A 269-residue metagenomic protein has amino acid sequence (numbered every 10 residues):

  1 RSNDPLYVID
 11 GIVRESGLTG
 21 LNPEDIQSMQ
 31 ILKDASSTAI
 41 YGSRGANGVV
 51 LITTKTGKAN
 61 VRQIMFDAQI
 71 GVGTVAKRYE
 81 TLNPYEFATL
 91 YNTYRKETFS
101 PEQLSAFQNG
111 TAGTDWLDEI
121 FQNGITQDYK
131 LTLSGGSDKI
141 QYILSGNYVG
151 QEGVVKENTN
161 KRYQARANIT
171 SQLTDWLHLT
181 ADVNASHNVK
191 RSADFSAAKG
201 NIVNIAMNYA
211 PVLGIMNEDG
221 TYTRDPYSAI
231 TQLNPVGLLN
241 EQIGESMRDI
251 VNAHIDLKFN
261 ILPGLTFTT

Functional and structural regions predicted by a protein language model:
N3, N60-I64, Q127-Y129, D138-Y142 (+2 more regions): Outer-envelope beta-barrel architecture signal
P5, D10-S37: Short acidic/polar hinge/loop motifs at secondary-structure boundaries that mediate gating or recognition
L6-D10, S28-L32, V49-T53, M65-D67 (+1 more regions): Soluble periplasmic/extracytoplasmic beta-strand elements of cell-envelope proteins
T19-E24, Y41-A46, N158-K161, F195-A197: Short, glycine-/polar-rich solvent-exposed loops and beta-turns at beta-strand/coil boundaries
L32, T53-K55, T132-G136, S145 (+3 more regions): Transmembrane beta-barrel domains of outer membrane proteins
G45-A68, Y129-T132: N-terminal periplasmic accessory domains that precede and gate Gram-negative outer-membrane beta-barrel machines
K58-G113, G153-N160, Q164-N252, T268: Surface-exposed loop/interface segments of Gram-negative outer-membrane beta-barrel transport/assembly proteins
Q122-D138, N147-V149, Y163, P235-T268: Outer-membrane beta-barrel transmembrane strands
